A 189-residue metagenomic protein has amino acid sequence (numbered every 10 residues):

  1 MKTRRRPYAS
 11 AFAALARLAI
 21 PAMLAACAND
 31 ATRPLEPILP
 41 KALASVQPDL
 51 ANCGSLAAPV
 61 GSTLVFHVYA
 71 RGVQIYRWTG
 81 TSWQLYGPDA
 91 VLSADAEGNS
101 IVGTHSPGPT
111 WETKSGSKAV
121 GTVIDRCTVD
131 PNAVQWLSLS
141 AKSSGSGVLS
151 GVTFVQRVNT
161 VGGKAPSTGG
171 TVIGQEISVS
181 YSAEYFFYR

Functional and structural regions predicted by a protein language model:
M1-A11: N-terminal secretory signal peptides that target proteins for export/translocation
F12-I20: Sec-dependent signal peptide hydrophobic core
M23-A26: C-terminal motif of bacterial Sec signal peptides marking the signal peptidase cleavage site
A28-A31: Bacterial signal peptide processing site
P34: Cys/His-rich zinc-coordinating "finger/knuckle" motifs
P37-R77, T81-R189: Primary mode marks residue(s) on the alpha4-beta5-alpha5 output face of response regulator receiver
